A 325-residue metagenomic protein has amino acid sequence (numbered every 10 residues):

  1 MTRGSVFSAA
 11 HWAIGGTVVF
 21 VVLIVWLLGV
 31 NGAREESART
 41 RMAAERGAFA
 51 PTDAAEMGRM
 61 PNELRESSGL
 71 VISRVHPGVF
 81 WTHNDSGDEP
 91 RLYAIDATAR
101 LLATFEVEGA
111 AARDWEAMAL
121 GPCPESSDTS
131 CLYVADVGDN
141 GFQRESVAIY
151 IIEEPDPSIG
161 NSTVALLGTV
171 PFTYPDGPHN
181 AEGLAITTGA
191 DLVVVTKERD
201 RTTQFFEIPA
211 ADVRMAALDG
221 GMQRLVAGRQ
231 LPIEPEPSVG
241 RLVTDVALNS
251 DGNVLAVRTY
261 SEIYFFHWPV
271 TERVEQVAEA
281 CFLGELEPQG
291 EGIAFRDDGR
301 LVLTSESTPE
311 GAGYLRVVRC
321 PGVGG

Functional and structural regions predicted by a protein language model:
G4-G325: Sequence/structural signature of beta-propeller domains
